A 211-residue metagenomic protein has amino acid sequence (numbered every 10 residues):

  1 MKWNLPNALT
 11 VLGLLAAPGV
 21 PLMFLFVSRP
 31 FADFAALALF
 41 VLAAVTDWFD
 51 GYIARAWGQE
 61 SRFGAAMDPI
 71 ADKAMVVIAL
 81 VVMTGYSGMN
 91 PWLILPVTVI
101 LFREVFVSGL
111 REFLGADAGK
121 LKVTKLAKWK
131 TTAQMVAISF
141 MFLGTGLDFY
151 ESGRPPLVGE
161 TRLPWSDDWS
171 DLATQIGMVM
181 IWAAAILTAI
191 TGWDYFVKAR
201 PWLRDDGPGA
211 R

Functional and structural regions predicted by a protein language model:
M1-A8, L14-A17, A35-A44, A118-R211: C-terminal membrane-associated helical module and adjoining short loops/tails
L15, V45-I53, I70, A74 (+3 more regions): Active-site His/Glu-centered metal-binding helix of metallohydrolases
A16-A66, A79-I100, L172-A189: Membrane-embedded alpha-helical segments that form the functional core of polytopic membrane enzymes, especially those
V20, D50, V76-L80, F106 (+3 more regions): Hydrophobic/aromatic residues in alpha-helical transmembrane segments
M23-V27, G85, F113-L114, M141-G144 (+1 more regions): Helix-loop junctions at the membrane-solvent interface of multi-pass transporters, primarily the C-terminal
D50-A65, R111-V123, R200-R211: Cytosolic, membrane-interface loops and tails of multi-pass inner-membrane proteins
M67-I70, T98-V99, T124-K130: Cytoplasmic-side transmembrane-helix entry/capping segments in multi-pass membrane proteins
P96, L101-G109, V136-S139, L143: Mid-bilayer segments of alpha-helical transmembrane spans in multi-pass integral membrane proteins that mediate
